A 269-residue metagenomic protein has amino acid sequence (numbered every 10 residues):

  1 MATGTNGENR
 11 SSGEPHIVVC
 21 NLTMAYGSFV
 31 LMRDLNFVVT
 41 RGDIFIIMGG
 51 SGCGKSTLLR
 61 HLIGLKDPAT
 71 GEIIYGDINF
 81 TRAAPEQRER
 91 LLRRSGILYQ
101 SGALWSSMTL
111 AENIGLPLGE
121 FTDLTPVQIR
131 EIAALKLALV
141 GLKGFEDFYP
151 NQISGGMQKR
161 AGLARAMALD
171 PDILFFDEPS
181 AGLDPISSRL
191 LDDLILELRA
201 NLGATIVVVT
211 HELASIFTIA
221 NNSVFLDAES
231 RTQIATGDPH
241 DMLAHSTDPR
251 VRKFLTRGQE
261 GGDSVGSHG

Functional and structural regions predicted by a protein language model:
I63: Helix-to-loop junction immediately C-terminal to a conserved catalytic motif
G71-F80: Conserved ABC transporter NBD signature motif
N79, P126-G144: Conserved ABC ATPase "signature" region
F80-G96, P126, M242-S246: ABC ATPase NBD coupling module
Y149-I153, M157: Conserved ABC ATPase signature
A168-D172: A short, proline-enriched helix->beta-strand linker immediately N-terminal to the Walker B motif in ABC-type P-loop
L174-D177: Catalytic Walker B motif of ABC-type/P-loop ATPase nucleotide-binding domains
